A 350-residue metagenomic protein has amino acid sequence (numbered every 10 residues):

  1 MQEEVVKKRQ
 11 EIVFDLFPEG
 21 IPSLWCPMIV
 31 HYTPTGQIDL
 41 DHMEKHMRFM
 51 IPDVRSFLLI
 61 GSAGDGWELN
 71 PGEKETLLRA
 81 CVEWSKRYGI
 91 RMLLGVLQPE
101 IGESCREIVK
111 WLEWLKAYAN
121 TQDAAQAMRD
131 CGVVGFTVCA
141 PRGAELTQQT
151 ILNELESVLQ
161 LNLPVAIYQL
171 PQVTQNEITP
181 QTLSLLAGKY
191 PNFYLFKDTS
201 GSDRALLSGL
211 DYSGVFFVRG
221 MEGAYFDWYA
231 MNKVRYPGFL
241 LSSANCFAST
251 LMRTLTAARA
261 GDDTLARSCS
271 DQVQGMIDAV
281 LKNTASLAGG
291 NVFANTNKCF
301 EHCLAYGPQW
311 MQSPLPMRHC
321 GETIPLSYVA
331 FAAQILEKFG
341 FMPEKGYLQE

Functional and structural regions predicted by a protein language model:
Q2-Q175, P314-C320, E337-E350: Active-site beta->alpha loop and helix N-cap motifs at the rims of alpha/beta catalytic domains
E4-F14, G20, W25-H31, D53-V54 (+2 more regions): C-terminal alpha-helical cap/extension of soluble enzyme domains
S23, G61-G64, V109, G220 (+3 more regions): Glycine-centered flexibility motif
I38-D41, K45, G72, T76 (+6 more regions): Conserved active-site and cofactor/substrate-binding residues in soluble primary-metabolism enzymes
H46, L77, L186, A266-C269 (+1 more regions): A structural signal for short hydrophobic/aromatic patches embedded in well-ordered alpha helices
L93-S104, Q126-I151, Q172-P180, S202-G214 (+3 more regions): Hydrophobic transmembrane alpha-helix bundles
S157-A166, L170-G289: Catalytic alpha/beta core domains of metabolic enzymes, predominantly
